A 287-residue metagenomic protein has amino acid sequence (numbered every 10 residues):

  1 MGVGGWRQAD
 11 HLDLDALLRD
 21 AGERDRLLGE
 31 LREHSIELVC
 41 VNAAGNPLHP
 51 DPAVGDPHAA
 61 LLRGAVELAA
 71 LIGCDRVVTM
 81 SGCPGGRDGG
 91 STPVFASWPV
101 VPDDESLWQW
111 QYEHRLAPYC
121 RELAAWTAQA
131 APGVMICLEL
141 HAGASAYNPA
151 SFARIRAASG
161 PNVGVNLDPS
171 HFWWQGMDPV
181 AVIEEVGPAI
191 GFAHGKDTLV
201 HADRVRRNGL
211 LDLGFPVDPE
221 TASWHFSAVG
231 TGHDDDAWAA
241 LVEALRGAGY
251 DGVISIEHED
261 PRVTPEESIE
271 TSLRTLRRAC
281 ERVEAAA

Functional and structural regions predicted by a protein language model:
M1-R26, P84-D88: Glycine-rich, proline-tolerant flexible connector loops at the mouths of alpha/beta enzymes
G2, C40, V78, C137 (+2 more regions): Conserved beta-strand positions in the central sheet of alpha/beta enzyme cores
G2-R7, G45-P47, S81-G85, L140-A144 (+3 more regions): Active-site-proximal loop/turn and secondary-structure-junction residues that shape catalytic pockets, frequently
R7-L14, N42-P50, E257: Glycine-/proline-rich flexible loop or hinge segments
H11-G22, V101-P118, D218-H233: A short acidic, glycine-rich active-site loop that binds or catalyzes chemistry on phosphate/adenosine moieties
L12-L17, P50-D56, M177-P179, P265-S268: Short, solvent-exposed loop/turn segments at secondary-structure boundaries
E30-E33, P47-G164, A286: Active-site acidic/histidine proton-transfer and metal-coordination neighborhood in alpha/beta enzyme cores
R32, G73-D75, D88, R121 (+3 more regions): Histidine-acidic metal/acid-base catalytic patches
